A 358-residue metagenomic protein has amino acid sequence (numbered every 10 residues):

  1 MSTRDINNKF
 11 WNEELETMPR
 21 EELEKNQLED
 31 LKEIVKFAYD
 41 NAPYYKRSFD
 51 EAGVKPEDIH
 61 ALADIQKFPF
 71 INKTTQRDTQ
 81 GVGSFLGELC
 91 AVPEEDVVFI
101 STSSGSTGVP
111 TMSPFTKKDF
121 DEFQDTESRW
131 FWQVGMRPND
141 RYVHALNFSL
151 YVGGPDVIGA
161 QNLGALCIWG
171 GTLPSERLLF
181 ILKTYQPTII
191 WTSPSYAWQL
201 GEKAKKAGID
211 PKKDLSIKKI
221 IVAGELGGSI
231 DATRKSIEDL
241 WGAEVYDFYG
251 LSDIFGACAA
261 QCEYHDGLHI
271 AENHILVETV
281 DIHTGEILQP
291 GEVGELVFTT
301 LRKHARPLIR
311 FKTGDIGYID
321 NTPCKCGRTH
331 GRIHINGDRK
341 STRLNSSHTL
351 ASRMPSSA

Functional and structural regions predicted by a protein language model:
M1-T102, G108-E122, W132-Q133: Nucleotide 5′-phosphate-binding alpha/beta core
S2-E22, N26-Y39, P43, L163-S347 (+1 more regions): Active-site glycine/GP-rich loop and adjacent strand/helix microenvironment that borders small-molecule binding pockets
G105-M112, P138, Q161-N162: Gly-rich Lys/Arg/Thr-decorated short loops/hinges at beta-loop-alpha junctions or inter-strand turns that position
D119-F120, L146, L166-G170: Short, flexible loop segments at the rims of nucleotide/cofactor-binding pockets, characterized by
F120, N147-S149, S195, T349: Short glycine-enriched loops at secondary-structure junctions
F123-R141, P174-P187: Conserved ATP-dependent adenylate/AMP-binding module captured primarily in the ANL superfamily
S128-A165: Conserved AMP-binding loop of ANL adenylate-forming enzymes
